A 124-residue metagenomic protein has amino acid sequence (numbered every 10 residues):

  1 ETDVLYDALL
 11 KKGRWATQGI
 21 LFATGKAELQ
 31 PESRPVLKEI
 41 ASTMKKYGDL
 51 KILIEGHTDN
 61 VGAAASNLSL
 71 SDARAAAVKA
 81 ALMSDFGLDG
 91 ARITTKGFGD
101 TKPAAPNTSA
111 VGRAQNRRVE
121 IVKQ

Functional and structural regions predicted by a protein language model:
E1-I52, S84-L88, Q124: Periplasmic peptidoglycan-binding/tethering modules of Gram-negative envelope proteins
K26-R34, E55-Q124: Periplasmic OmpA-like peptidoglycan-binding domain that tethers envelope proteins to the cell wall
